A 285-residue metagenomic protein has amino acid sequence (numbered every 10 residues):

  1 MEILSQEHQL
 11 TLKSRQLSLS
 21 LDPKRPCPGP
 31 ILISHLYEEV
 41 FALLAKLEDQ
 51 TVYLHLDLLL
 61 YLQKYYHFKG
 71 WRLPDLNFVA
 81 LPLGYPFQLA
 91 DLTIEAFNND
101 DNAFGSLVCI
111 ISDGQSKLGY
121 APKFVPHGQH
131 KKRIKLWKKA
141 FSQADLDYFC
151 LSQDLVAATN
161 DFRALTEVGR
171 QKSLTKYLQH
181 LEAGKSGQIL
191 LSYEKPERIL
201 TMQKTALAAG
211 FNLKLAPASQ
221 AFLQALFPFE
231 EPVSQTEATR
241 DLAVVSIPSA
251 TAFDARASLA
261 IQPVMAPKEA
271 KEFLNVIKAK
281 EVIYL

Functional and structural regions predicted by a protein language model:
E2-G184, Q188-P196, T201-K204, A208: His/Asp/Glu-rich metal-coordinating catalytic cores of metallo-dependent phosphodiesterases/hydrolases acting on
E2-H8, A208, F222-L285: C-terminal regulatory/interaction regions
Q50, F211, A279: Short glycine/serine/threonine/alanine-rich loop segments
T175-I247: Accessory terminal helices/loops
